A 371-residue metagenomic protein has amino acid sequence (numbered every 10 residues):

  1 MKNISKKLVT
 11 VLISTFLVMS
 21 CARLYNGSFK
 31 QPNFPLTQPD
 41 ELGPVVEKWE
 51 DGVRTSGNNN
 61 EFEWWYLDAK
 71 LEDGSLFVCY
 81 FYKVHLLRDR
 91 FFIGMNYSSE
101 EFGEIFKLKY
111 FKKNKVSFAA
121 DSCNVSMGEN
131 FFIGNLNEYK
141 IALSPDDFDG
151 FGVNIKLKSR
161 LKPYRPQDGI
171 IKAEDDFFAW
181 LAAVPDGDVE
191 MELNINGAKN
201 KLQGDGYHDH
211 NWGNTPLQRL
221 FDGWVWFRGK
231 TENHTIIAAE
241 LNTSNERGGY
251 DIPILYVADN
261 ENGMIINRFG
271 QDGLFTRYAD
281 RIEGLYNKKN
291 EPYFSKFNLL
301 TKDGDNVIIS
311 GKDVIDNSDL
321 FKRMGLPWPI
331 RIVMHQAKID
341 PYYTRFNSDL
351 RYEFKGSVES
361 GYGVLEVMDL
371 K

Functional and structural regions predicted by a protein language model:
K2-V9: Bacterial N-terminal signal peptides that target proteins for export
T15-F16: Repetitive helical segments and hydrophobic/amphipathic motifs
M19-S20: C-terminal motif of bacterial Sec signal peptides marking the signal peptidase cleavage site
R23-K371: Structured soluble/peripheral alpha/beta segments that form catalytic or ligand/cofactor-binding pockets
